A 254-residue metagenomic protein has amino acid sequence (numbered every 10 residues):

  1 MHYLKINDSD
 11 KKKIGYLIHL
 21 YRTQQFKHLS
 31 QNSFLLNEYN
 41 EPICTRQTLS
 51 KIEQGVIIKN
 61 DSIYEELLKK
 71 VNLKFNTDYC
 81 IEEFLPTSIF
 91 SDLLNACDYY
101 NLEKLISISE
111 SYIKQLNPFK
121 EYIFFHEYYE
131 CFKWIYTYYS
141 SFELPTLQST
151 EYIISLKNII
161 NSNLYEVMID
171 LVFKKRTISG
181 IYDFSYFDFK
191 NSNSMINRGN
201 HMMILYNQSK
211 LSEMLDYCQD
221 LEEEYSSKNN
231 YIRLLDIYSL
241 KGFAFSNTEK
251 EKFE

Functional and structural regions predicted by a protein language model:
M1-K27: A short, Lys/Arg-rich alpha-helix, primarily the initiator
I6, C44, I81, N117-E121 (+2 more regions): Structural signature of alpha-solenoid helical repeat scaffolds
H19, S50-K51, Y79: Key DNA-contacting residues within the recognition helix of helix-turn-helix
R22, I52-E53, I63: DNA major-groove recognition helix of helix-turn-helix
Q25-K51: Short alpha-helical DNA-recognition segment
N60-D78: DNA major-groove recognition helix of helix-turn-helix/homeodomain DNA-binding modules
P86-E143: Helix-turn-helix/homeodomain-like alpha-helical modules used for DNA recognition and transcription-factor dimerization
F125-E254: Extended amphipathic alpha-helical coiled-coil/heptad-repeat regions
